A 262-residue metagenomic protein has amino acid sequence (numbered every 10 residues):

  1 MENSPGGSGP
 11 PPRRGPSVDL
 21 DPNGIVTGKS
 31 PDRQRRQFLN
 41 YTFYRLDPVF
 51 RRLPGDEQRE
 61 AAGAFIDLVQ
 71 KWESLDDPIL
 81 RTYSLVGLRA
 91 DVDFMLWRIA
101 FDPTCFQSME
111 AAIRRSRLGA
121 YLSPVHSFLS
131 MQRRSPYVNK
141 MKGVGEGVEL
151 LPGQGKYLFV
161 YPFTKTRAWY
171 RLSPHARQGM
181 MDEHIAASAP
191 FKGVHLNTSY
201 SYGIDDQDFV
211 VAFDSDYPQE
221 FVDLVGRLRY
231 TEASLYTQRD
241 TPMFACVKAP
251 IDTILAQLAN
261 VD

Functional and structural regions predicted by a protein language model:
E2-Q70, F101-F106, V125-P190, Y202 (+2 more regions): Short S/T/G/P-rich N-terminal loop/turn motif that feeds into the first structured element of a domain
G28-K29, L80-V86, I113-R115, G147-V148 (+1 more regions): Catalytic micro-motifs at enzyme active sites that drive phosphoryl/nucleotidyl and oxygen chemistry
N40-Y44, V86-P103, L158-F163, D206-L228: Short, well-ordered beta-strand segments in beta-rich or mixed alpha/beta enzyme and ligand-binding folds
V69-V92, A120-R134, I185-V210, L224 (+1 more regions): Short, glycine- and small/hydrophobic-rich beta-strand elements in well-ordered beta-sheets
G87-L88, C105, L118-A120, L150-P152: Short, charge-rich binding segments
S108-S116, D223-R229: Short amphipathic alpha-helices in soluble, non-transmembrane regions that often serve as interface/regulatory elements
S215-D262: Long hydrophobic alpha-helical segments typical of transmembrane helices together with their membrane-interfacial
